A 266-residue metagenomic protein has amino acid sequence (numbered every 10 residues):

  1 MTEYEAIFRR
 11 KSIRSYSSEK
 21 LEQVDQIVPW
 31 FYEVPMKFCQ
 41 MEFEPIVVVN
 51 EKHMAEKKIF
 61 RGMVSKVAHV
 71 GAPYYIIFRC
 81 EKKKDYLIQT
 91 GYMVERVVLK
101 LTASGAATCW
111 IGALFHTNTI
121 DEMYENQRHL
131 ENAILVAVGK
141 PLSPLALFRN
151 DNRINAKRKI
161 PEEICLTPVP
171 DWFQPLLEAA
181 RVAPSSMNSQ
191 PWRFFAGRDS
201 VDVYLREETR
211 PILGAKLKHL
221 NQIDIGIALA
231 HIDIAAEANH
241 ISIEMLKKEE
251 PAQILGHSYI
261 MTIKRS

Functional and structural regions predicted by a protein language model:
M1-S266: Acidic, surface-exposed loops and disordered segments
